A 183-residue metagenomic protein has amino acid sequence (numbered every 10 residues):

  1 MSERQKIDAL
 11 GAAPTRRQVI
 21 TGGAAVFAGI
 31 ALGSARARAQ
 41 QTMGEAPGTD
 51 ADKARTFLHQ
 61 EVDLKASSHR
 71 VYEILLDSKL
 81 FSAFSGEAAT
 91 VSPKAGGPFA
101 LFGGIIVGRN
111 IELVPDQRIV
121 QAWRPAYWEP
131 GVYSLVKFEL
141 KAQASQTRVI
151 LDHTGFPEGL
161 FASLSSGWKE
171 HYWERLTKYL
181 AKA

Functional and structural regions predicted by a protein language model:
M1-P14: N-terminal secretory signal peptides
T21-T90: Hydrophobic ligand-binding cavity/cleft-lining segments
G44-E45, S92-K94, I119-R124: Short Pro/Gly-enriched beta-strand edge/turn motifs at strand-loop
H59, K79-L113: Short beta-edge strand/loop motif at the mouth of beta-sheet-based domains
K65-S68, I111-D116, L140-R148: A short, structured loop/turn motif at beta-sheet edges
V71-Y72, F81, F99, N110 (+4 more regions): Hydrophobic pocket/interface hotspot
W128-H171: Beta-strand/loop substructures that line and gate deep hydrophobic ligand-binding cavities in soluble
A181-A183: Short, highly charged C-terminal tails/helix-capping segments
